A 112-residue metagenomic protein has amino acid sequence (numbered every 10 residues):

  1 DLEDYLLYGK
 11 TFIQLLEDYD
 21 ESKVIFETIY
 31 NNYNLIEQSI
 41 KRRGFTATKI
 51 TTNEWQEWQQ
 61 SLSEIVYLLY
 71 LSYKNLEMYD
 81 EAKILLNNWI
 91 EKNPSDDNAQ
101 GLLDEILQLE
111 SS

Functional and structural regions predicted by a protein language model:
D1, W55-W58, L62: Residues that mark the junctions of alpha-helical repeat units in TPR/alpha-solenoid scaffolds
L15-L16, L76, E110: Structural motif corresponding to the intra-repeat A-B loop/turn of tetratricopeptide repeats
D18-Y19, Y79: TPR-repeat structural position
